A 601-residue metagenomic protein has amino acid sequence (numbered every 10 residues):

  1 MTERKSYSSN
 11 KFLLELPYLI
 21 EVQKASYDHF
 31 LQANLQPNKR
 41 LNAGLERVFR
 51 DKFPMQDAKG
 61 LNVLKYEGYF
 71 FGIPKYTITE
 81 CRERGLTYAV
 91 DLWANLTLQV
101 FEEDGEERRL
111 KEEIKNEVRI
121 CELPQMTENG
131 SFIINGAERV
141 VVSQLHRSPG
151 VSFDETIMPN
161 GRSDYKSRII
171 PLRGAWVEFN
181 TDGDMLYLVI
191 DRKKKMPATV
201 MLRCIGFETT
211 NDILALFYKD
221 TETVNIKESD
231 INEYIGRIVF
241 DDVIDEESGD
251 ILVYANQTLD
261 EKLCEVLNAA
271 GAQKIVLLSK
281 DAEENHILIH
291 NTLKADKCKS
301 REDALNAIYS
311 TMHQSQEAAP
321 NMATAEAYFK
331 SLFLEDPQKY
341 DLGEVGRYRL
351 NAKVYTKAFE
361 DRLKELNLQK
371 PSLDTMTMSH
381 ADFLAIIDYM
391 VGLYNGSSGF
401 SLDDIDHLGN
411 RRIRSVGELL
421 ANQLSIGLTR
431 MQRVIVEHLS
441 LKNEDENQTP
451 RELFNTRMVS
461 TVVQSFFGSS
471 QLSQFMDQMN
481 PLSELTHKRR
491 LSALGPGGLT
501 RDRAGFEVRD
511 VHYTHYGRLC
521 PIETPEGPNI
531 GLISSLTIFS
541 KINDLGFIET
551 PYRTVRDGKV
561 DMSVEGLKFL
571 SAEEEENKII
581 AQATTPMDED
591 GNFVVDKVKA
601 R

Functional and structural regions predicted by a protein language model:
M1-S492, T537-R601: N-terminal non-catalytic structural scaffold regions of very large proteins
I114, R490-P521: Flexible, glycine/threonine-enriched loop-and-boundary segments that flank and lead into catalytic domains of large
V243, P521-I522: Hydrophobic beta-strand positions
E523, S534-T537: Active-site proximal loops enriched in glycine and acidic residues that flank catalytic Cys/His/Asp and coordinate
